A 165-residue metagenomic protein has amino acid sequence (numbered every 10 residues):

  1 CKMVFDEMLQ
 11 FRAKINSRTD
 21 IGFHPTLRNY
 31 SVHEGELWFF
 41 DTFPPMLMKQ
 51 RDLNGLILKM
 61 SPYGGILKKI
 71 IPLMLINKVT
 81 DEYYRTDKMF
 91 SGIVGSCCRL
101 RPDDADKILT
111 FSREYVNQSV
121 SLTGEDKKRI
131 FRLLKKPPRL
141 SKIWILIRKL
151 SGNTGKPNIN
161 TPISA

Functional and structural regions predicted by a protein language model:
C1-H24: Conserved kinase catalytic-core helix
K2, K14, K49, K59 (+9 more regions): Context-gated lysine
N16, N29, N54, N77 (+3 more regions): Detector for Asparagine
S17, R51-D52, R101-D104: Alpha-helix capping and helix-coil boundary motifs
T19-T80: Catalytic activation segment of kinase domains across protein kinase-like and atypical kinase folds
L37, I93, C98-A165: Regulatory N- and C-terminal appendages and interdomain linkers associated with kinase/kinase-like NTP transferase
P62-E114: A conserved mid-domain beta-alpha-beta active-site/ligand-binding segment of alpha/beta enzyme cores
